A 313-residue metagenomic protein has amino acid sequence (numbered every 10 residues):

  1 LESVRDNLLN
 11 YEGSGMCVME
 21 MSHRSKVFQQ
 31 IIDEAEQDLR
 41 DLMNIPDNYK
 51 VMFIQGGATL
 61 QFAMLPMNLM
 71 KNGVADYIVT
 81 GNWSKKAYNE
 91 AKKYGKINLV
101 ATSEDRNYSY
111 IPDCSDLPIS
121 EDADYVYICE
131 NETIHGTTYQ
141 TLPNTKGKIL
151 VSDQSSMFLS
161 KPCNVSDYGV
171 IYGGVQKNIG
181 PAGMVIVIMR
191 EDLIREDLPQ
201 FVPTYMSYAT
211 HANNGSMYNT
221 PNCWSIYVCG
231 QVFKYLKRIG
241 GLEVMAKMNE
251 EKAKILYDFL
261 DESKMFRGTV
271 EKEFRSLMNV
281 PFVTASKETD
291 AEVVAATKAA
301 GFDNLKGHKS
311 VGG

Functional and structural regions predicted by a protein language model:
L1-D6: N-terminal amphipathic/basic leader segments beginning at the initiator methionine
G13-Q61, N68, N82, E90: Conserved N-terminal alpha-helix of the aminotransferase class I/II PLP-enzyme fold
M70-K85: Conserved PLP-anchoring active-site segment centered on the Schiff-base-forming lysine
A91, S103-F158: Active-site phosphate-binding strand-loop segment of PLP-dependent enzymes
V151, V165-Q176, V185: Conserved active-site segment immediately N-terminal to the catalytic lysine that forms the internal aldimine
V175-Y257, E271: Active-site C-terminal subdomain of aminotransferase-like
F266-A296: Conserved PLP-binding catalytic core of the aspartate aminotransferase-like
V280-S286, F302-G313: Conserved PLP-binding active-site segment of the aspartate aminotransferase-like
